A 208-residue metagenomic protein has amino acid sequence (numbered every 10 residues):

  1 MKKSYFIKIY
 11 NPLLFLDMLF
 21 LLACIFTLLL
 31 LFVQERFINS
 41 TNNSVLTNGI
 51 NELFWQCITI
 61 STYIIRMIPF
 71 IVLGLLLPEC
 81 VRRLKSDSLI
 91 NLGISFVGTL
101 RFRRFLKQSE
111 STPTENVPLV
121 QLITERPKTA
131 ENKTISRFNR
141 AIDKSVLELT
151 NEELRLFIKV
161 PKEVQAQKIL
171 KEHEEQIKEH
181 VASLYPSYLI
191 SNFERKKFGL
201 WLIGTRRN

Functional and structural regions predicted by a protein language model:
M1-F96: N-terminal alpha-helical membrane-insertion module
N11, N39-N43, N48-N51, N91 (+6 more regions): Detector for Asparagine
I25, T112-L119, K196, L200 (+1 more regions): A sequence-level detector of short, solvent-exposed, charge-rich linear segments
L29, V33, V120, G204-N208: Short amphipathic alpha-helical patches
E52-Q56, I64, I68, E131-K133 (+4 more regions): Amphipathic, alpha-helical segments enriched in basic
P78-A141: Canonical alpha-helical transmembrane segment with a positive-inside/aromatic-interface signature
S136-N208: Terminal membrane-proximal soluble interaction domains of membrane-associated proteins
